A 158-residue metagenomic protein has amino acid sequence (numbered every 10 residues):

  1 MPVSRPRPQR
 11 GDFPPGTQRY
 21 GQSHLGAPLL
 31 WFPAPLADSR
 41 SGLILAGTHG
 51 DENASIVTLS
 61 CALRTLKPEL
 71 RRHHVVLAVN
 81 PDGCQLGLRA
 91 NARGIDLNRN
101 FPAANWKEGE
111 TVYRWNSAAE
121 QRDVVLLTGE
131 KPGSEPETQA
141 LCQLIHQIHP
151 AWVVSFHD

Functional and structural regions predicted by a protein language model:
M1-F32: Short glycine- and acidic-rich boundary segments immediately preceding or forming the N-terminal edge of structured
P2-P8, A37, Y113-N116: A broad, low-specificity signal for short, low-complexity segments enriched in glycine/proline and polar/charged
P15-T17, A34, P81-G83, G87: Residue-level detector of functional hotspots within protein domains
H24, S39-S41, E52-S60, K67-D158: Active-site/substrate-binding loop(s) of hydrolase catalytic cores
F32-D38: A short acidic-Thr-Gly-centered motif at the start of a beta-strand
L43-A46: Short hydrophobic beta-strand that contains or immediately precedes a catalytic carboxylate
H49: Conserved phosphate/anionic-ligand binding catalytic regions in large, soluble enzymes, centered on
